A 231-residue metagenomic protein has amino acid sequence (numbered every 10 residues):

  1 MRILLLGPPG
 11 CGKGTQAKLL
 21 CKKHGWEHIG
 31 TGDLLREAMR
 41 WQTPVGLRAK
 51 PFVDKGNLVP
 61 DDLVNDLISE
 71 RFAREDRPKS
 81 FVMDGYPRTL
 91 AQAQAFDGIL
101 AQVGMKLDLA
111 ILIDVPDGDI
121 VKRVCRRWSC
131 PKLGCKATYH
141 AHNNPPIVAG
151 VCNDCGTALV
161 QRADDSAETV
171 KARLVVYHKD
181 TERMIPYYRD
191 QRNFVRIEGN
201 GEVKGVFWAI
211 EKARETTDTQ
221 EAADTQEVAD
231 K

Functional and structural regions predicted by a protein language model:
M1-K231: Glycine-rich phosphate-binding loop of ATP-dependent small-molecule kinases
